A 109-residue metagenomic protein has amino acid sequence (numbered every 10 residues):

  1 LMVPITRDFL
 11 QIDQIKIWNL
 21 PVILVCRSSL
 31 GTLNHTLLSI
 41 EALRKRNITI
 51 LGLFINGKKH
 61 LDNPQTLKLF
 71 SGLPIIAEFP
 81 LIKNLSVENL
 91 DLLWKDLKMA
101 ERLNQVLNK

Functional and structural regions predicted by a protein language model:
L1-F9, T36: Glycine-rich phosphate-binding loop used to anchor ATP phosphates in small-molecule kinases, encompassing both
L1-V3, S28-G31, Q65, A77: Flexible, active-site-adjacent loop/turn segments at secondary-structure boundaries
P4, V25-S28, T32, L53-G57: Glycine- and other small-residue-rich loops at beta-strand/loop junctions that grip anionic moieties
T6-S28: Inter-motif core of Ras-like GTPase G domains
F9-L10, G31-N34, D62: Conserved active-site and cofactor/substrate-binding residues in soluble primary-metabolism enzymes
I12-D13, N34-R44: Histidine-anchored nucleotide/phosphate-binding helix
L30-L33, K83-L85: Short gly/pro/ser/thr-enriched loop/turn and capping motifs at secondary-structure boundaries
I40-K109: C-terminal lobe/tail of nucleotide-utilizing enzymes
